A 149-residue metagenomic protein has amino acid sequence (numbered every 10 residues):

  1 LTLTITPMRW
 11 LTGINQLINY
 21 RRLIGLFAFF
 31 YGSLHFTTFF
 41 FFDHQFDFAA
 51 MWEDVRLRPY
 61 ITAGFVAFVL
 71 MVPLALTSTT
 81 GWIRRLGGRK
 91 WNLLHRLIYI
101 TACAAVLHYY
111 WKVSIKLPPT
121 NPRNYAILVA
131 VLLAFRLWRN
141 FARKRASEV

Functional and structural regions predicted by a protein language model:
L1-V149: Membrane-embedded alpha-helical bundles that constitute the cytochrome b-like, heme-associated redox core of multi-pass
